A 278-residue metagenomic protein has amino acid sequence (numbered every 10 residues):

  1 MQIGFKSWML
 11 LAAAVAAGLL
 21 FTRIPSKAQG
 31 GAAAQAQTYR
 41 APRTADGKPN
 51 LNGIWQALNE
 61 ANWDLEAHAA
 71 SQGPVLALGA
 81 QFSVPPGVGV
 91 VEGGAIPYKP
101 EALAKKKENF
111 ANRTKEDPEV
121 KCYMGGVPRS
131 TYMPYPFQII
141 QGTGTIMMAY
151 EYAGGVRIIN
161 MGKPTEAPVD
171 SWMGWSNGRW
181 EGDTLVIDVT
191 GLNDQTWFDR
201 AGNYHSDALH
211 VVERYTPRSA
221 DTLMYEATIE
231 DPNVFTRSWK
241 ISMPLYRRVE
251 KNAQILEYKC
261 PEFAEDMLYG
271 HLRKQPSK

Functional and structural regions predicted by a protein language model:
Q2-K278: PEST-like low-complexity, intrinsically disordered acidic/proline/serine-rich tracts that flank trafficking/processing
